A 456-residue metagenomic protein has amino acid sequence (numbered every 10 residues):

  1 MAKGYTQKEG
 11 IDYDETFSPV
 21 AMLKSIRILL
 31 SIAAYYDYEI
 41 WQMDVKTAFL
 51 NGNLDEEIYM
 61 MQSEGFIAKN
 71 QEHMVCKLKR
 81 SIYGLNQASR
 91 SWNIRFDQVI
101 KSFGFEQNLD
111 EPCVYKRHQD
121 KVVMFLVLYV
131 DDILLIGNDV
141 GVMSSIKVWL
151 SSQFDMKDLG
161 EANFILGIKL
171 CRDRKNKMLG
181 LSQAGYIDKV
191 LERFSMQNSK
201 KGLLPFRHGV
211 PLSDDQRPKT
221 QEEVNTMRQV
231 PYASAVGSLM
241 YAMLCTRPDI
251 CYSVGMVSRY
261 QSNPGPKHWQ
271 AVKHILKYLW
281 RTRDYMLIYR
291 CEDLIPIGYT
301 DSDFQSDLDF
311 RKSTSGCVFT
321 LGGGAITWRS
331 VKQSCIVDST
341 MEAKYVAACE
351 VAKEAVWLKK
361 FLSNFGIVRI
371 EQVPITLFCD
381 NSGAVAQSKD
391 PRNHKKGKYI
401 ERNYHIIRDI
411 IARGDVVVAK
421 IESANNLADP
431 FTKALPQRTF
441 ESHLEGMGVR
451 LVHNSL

Functional and structural regions predicted by a protein language model:
M1-D155: Metal/cofactor- and membrane transport-associated sequence elements
K3-Y5, L239, Y299-M341: RNase H-like nuclease fold core
Q7-D12, F49-L54, D307-R311, W328-V331 (+1 more regions): Cytochrome P450 core scaffold surrounding the K-helix E-X-X-R motif and the conserved "meander" helix-loop region
K24, L30, I82, V130 (+4 more regions): C-terminal reverse transcriptase regions that engage the nucleic-acid substrate
L29, D44, M60, G84 (+25 more regions): Mobile genetic element proteins and their domesticated derivatives, centered on retroelements and DNA transposons
I32-D37, K277-S302, I370-E371: Structured nucleic-acid-interacting core domains from mobile-element enzymes and related host factors, especially RNase
R95-V130, L134, M143, Q153-A162 (+5 more regions): Active-site palm subdomain of RNA-directed nucleic acid polymerases
F164, K169, D293-I295, V331-L456: RNase H-like nuclease module associated with reverse transcription
